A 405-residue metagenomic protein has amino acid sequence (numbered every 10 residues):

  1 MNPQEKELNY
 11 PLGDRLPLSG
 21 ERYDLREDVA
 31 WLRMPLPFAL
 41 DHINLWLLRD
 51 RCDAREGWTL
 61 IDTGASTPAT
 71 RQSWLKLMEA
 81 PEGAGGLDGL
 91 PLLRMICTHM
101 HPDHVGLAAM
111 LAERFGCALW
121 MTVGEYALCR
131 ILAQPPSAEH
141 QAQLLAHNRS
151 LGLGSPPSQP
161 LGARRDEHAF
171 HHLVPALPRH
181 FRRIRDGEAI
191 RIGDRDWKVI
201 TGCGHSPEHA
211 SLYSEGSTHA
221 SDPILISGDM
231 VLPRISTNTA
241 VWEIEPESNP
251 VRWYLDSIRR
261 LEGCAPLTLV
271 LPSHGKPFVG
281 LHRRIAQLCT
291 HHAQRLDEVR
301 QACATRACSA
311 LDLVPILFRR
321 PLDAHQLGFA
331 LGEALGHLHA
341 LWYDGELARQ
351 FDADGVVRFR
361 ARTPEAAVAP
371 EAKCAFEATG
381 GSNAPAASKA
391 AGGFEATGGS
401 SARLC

Functional and structural regions predicted by a protein language model:
N2-P11, L16, D297-C374, F394-C405: C-terminal regulatory/interaction regions
S19-G83, S211-M230: Conserved beta-strand hairpin/beta-sheet module of binuclear metal-dependent hydrolase folds, prominently
F38-L40, R182-I184, C203-S206, A353: A short catalytic or substrate-binding loop motif that flags glycine-/basic-rich loops and adjacent residues that bind
C52-A54, L153-P160, G216-S221, T363-R403: Intrinsically disordered, low-complexity terminal tails and inter-domain linkers enriched for S/T/G/P/D/E
R55-Q72, G162-R182, A189-R191, D196-L296: Metallo-beta-lactamase
A69-R71, L75, E79-R191, H219-P223: Active-site HxH/HxHxD metal-binding segment of metal-dependent hydrolases
I96-H104, C203-H205, H209, H274 (+1 more regions): Histidine-centered divalent metal-coordination motifs
E113, G202, W342: Short, contiguous alpha-helical
